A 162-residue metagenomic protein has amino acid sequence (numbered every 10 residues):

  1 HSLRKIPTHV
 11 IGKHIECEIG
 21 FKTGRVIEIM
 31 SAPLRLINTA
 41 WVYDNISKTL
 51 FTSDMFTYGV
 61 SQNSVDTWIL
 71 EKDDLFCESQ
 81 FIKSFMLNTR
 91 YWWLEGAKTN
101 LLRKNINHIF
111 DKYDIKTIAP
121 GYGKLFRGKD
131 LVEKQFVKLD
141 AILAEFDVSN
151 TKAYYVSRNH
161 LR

Functional and structural regions predicted by a protein language model:
H1-T39, A97-K98, K104-N105: Metallo-beta-lactamase
G12-E16, F56, L143-A144: Short, acidic/turn-prone active-site loops that include or flank metal/cofactor- and phosphate-binding residues
R35, T57-Y58: Active-site/binding-pocket entry motifs
N38, S47, Y113-K116: Short coil/turn segments at beta-strand junctions that form active-site/ligand-binding loops
T39, T52, N63: Short acidic, gly/pro-rich beta-turn/loop elements at beta-sheet edges and active-site/ligand-binding grooves
S47-K48, S53-M55, Y122-K124: Active-site metal-binding loops of divalent metal-dependent hydrolases
G59-L161: Cap/insert and terminal regions of metallo-dependent hydrolase folds
